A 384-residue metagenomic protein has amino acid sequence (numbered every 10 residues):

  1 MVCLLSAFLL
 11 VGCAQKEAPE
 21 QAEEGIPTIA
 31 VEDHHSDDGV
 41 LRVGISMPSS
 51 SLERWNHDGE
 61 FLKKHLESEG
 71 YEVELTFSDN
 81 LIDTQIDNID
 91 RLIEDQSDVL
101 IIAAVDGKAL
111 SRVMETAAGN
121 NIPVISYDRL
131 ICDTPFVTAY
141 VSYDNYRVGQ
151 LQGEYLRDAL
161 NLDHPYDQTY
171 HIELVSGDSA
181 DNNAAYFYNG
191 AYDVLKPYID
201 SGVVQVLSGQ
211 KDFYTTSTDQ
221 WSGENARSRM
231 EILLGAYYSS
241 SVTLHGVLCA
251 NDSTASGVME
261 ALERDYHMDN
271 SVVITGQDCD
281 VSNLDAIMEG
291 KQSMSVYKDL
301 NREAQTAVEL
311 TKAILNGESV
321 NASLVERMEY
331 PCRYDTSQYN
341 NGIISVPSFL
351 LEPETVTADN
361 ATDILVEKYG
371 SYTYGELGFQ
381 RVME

Functional and structural regions predicted by a protein language model:
M1-K16: Sec-dependent N-terminal signal peptides of Gram-positive bacterial secreted proteins and lipoproteins
C13-E384: A residue-level marker of the well-folded mature domains of exported/periplasmic proteins
